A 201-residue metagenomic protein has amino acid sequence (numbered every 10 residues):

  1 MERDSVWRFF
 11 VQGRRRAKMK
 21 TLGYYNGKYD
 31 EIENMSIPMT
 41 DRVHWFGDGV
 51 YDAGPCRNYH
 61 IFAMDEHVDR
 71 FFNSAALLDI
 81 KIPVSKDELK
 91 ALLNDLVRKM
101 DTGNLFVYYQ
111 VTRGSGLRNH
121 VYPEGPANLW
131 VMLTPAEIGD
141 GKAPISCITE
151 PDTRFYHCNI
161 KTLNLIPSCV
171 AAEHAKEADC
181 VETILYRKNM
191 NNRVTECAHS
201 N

Functional and structural regions predicted by a protein language model:
M1-V6, N192-E196: Short intrinsically disordered, low-complexity coil segments enriched in acidic
E2-K18: Short, Lys/Arg-enriched N-terminal segments with co-localized hydrophobic residues within the first ~10-30 amino acids
R3, L105, I145: Nucleotide donor/acceptor-binding cores
W7-R8, L22, N104: Short non-domain terminal segments
K18-D95, H120-N201: Helix-start/capping segments and mature chain N-termini
L93, R98-V111: Ordered, amphipathic secondary-structure segments that act as subunit-interaction surfaces in large macromolecular
T112-L117: Short, internal active-site loops enriched in acidic
